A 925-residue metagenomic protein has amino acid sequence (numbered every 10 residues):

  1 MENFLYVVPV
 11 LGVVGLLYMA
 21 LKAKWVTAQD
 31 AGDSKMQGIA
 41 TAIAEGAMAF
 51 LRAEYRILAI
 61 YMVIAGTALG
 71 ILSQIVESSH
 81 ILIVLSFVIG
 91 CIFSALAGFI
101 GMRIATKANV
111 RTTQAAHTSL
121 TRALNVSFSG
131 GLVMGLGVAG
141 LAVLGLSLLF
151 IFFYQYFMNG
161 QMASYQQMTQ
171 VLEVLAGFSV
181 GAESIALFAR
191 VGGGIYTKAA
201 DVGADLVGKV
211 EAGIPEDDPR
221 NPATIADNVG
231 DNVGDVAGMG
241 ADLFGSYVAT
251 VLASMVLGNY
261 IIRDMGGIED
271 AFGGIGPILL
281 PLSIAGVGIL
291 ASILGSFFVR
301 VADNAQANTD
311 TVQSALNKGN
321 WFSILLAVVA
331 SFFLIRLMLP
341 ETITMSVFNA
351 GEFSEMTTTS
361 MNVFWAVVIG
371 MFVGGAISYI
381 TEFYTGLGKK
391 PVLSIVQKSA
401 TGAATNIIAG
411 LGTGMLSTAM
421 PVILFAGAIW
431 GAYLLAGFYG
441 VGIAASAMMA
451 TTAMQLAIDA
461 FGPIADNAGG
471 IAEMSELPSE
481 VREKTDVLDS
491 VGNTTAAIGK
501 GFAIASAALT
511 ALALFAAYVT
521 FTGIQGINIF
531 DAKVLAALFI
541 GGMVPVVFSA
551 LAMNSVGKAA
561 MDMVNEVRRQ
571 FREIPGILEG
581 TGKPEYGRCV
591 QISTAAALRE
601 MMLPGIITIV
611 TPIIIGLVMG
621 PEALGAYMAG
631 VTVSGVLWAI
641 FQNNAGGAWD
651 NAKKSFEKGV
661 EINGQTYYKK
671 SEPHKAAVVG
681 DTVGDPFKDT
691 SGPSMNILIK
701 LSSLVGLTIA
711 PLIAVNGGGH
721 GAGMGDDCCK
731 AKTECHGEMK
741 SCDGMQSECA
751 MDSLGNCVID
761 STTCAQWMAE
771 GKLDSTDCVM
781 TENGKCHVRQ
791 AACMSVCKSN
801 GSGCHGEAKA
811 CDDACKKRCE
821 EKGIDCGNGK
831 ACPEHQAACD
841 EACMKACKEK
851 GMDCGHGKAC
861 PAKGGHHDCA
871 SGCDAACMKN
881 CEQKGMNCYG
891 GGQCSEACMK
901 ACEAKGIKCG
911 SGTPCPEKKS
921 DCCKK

Functional and structural regions predicted by a protein language model:
M1-M724, C729: Hydrophobic packing and interface segments
A722-K925: Mature soluble domains of exported/periplasmic/lumenal proteins and thiol-rich metal-chelating peptides
